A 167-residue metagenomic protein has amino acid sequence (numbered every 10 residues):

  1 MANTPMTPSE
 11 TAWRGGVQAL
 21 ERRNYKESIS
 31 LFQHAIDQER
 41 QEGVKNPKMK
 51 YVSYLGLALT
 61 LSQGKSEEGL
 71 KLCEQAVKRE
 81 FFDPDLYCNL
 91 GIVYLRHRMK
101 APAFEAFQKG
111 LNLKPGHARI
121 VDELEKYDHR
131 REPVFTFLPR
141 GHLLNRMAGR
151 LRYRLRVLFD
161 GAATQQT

Functional and structural regions predicted by a protein language model:
A2-M6, T11, Q18-R22, E68 (+4 more regions): Intrinsically disordered, low-complexity, charge-biased linker/tail regions
M6-E39, F104-K114: Generic detector of contiguous secondary-structure segments
W13, N46-Y54, D85-N89, E105 (+1 more regions): Alpha-solenoid helical repeat scaffolds
V17, L57-A58, I92, K126: Residue-level recognition of tetratricopeptide repeat
E21, K26, Q33-L86: Alpha-helical adaptor scaffolds
G43, T60-G64, R98, E125 (+1 more regions): Short coil/turn linking the two alpha-helices of tandem helical-hairpin repeats
L72-G110: A generic tandem-repeat structural signature
